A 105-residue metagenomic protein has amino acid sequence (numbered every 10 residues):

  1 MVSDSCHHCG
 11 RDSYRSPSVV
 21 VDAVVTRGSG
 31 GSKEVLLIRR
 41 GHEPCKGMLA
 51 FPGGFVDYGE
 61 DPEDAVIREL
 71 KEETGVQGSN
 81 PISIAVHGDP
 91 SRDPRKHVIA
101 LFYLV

Functional and structural regions predicted by a protein language model:
M1-V24, S29-G30: Acidic, metal-coordinating catalytic segment for phosphate/diphosphate chemistry, firing primarily on the Nudix
Y14, G28-G30, R40-E43, R92: Short polar/acidic secondary-structure junctions
V19-V21, K33, I99-L101: Change "...and in nucleic-acid phosphodiester-cleaving endonucleases..." to "...and in nucleic-acid processing enzymes
S32-V76: Conserved Nudix-box catalytic region and its N-terminal flanking loop in Nudix hydrolases and closely related
V76-A85: A short coil-to-beta-strand element that immediately follows conserved catalytic motifs
H87-V105: Active-site-adjacent beta-strand/loop module that shapes the phosphate/pyrophosphate-binding cleft
